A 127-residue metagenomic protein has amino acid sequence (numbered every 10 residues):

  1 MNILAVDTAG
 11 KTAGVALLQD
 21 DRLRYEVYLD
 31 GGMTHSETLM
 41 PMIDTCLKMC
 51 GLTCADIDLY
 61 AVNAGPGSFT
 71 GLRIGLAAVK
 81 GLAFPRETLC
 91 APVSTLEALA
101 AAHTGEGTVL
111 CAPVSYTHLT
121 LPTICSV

Functional and structural regions predicted by a protein language model:
M1-A64: N-terminal beta-alpha supersecondary unit
D30-T38, F69-R73, A77, S94: Residues at secondary-structure transition points
C50-A55, F84-V93: Phosphate-handling active-site elements
A61-T88: DPxDG-like acidic metal-binding loop motif
V62-N63, E106-L119: Catalytic beta-strand/loop module used to bind and position nucleotide/cofactor moieties in cofactor-attachment
A91-C111: Conserved phosphate-binding catalytic cores of ATP/NTP-utilizing and phosphoryl-transfer enzymes
H118-V127: Single conserved hydrophobic/aromatic residue that forms the stacking wall/gate of nucleotide- or nucleobase-binding
